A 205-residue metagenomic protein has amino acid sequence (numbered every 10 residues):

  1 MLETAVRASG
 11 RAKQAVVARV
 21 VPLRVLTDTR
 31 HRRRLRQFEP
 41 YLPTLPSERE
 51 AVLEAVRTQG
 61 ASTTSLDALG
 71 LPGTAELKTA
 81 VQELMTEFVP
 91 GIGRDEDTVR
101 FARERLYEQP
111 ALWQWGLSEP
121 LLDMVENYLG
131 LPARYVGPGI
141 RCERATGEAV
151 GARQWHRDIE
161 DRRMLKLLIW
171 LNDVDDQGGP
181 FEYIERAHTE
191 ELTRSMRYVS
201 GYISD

Functional and structural regions predicted by a protein language model:
L2-R153: Non-heme Fe(II)-dependent double-stranded beta-helix
A111, E160, R186-T189: Short capping/connector residues at structural and topological boundaries
C142, I169-W170, Y183: Hydrophobic side chains in beta-strands
A145-G147, D173-D176, T189: Short, charged/polar surface micro-motifs in flexible loops or helix N-caps
Q154-I159: A generic local secondary-structure boundary/capping motif
E160-D176: Short, conserved beta-strand element in jelly-roll/cupin
Q177-D205: Double-stranded beta-helix
